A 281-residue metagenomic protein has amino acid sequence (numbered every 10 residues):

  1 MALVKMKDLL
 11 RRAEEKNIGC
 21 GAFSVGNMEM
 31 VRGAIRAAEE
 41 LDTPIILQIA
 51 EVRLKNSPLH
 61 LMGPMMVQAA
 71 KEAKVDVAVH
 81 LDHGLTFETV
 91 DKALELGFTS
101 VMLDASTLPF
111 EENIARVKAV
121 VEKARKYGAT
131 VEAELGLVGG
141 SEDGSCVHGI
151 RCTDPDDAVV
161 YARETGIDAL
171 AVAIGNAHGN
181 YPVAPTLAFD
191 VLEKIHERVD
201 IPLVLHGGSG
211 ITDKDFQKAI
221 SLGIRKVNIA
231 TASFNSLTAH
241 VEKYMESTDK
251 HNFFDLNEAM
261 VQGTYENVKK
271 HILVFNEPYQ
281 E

Functional and structural regions predicted by a protein language model:
M1-L3: Basic/polar N-terminal segments that are highly enriched at the extreme N-terminus, encompassing both cleavable
M6-K16, N27-R53, L59-D76, G84-R198 (+5 more regions): Alpha/beta enzyme core
I18-A22, V77-A78: Short active-site oxyanion
C20, L103, F254-E258: Active-site oxyanion-binding pockets that recognize sulfate/phosphate
G175, H206-S209: Glycine-rich beta-strand-to-loop/alpha-helix junction loops that act as flexible
E242-E281: Extended, intrinsically disordered, low-complexity segments
